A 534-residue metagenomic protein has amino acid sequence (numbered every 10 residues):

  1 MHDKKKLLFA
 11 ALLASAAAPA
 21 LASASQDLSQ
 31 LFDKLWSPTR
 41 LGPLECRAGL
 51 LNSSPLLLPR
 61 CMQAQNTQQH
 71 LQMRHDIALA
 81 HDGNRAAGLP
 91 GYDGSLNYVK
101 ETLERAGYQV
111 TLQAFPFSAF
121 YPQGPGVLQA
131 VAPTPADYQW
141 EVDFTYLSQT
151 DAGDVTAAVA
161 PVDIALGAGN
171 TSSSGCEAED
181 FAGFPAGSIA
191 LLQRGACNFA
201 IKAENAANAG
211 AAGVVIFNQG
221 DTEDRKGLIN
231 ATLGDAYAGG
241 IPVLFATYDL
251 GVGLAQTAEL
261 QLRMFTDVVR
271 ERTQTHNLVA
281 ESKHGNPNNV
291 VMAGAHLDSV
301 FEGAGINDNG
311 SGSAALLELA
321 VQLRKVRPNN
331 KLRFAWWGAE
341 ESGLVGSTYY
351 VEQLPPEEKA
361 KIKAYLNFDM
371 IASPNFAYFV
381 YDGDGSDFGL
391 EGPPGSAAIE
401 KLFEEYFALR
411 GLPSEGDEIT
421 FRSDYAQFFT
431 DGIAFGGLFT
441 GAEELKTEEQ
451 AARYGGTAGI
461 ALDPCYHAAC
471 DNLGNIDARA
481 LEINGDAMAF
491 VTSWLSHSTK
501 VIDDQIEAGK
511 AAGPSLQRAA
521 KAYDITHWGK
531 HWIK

Functional and structural regions predicted by a protein language model:
A22-E101, A106-G107, E281-H284, N288 (+2 more regions): N-terminal hydrophobic or amphipathic helices/low-complexity stretches enriched in small/hydrophobic/Pro/Gly
L35-G42, S53-Q63, A80-G91, L191-C197 (+7 more regions): Second-shell loop/turn segments in exported
P43-E45, R60, Q72, D76-G187: Noncatalytic luminal/extracellular "stalk/propeptide" segments of secretory-pathway proteins
L89, Y138-F245, A304, S414: Extracellular/luminal Protease-associated
T150-G175, L233-I306, E318-V321, N329: Soluble metallo-hydrolase cores and metallopeptidase-like ectodomains found primarily in the secretory/periplasmic
A236-Y237, V321-V345, F368, V501 (+1 more regions): Short helix-loop-beta-strand segments that form the rim/entrance of peptidase-like active sites
R327-P328, W337-T447, H531: Metal-dependent peptidase/peptidase-like ectodomains
L445-A520, I533: His/Asp/Glu-rich mid-to-C-terminal helical/loop segments that flank catalytic regions of hydrolases
